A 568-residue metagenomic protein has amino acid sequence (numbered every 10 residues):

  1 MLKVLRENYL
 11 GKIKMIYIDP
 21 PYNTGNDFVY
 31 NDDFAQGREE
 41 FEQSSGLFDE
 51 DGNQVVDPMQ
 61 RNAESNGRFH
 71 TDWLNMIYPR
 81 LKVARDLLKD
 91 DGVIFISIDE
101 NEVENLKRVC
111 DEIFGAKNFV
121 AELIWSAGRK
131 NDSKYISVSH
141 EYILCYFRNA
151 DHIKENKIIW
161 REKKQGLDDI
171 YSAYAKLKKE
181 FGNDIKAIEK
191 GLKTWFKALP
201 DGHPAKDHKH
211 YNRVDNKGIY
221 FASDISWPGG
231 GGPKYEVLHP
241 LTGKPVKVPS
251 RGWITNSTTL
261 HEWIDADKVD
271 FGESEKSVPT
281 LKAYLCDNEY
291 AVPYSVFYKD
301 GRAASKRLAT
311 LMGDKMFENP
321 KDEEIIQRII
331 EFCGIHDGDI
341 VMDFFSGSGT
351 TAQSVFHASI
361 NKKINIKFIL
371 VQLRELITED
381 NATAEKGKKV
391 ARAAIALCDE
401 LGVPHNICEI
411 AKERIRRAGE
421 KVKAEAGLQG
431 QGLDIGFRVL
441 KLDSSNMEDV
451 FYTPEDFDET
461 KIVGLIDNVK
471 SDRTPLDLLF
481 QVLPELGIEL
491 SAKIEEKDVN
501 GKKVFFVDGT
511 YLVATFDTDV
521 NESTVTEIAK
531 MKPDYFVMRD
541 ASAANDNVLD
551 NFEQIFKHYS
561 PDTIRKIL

Functional and structural regions predicted by a protein language model:
M1-I340, K362, L373-N381: Class I S-adenosyl-L-methionine
P21-Y22, E100-V103, G349, L442-E448: Short, internal active-site loops enriched in acidic
D57-N66, D72, N118-W125, K130-K134 (+2 more regions): Cysteine-dependent PTP/DSP-like catalytic domain, specifically the C-terminal lobe
N75, R108, S295, E323-R328 (+6 more regions): Feature representing long, continuous alpha-helical segments
V120-S126, E273-T280, L370, E495 (+2 more regions): A generic structural motif
D339-A358, L483: A phosphate-binding catalytic loop at a beta-strand-loop-alpha-helix junction that coordinates phosphoryl groups
V439, D477, P484-E485, K503-V507 (+2 more regions): In a subset of proteins, long, contiguous C-terminal domains/tails are tracked
E485-V504: Conserved helicase/translocase motor-coupling segment
